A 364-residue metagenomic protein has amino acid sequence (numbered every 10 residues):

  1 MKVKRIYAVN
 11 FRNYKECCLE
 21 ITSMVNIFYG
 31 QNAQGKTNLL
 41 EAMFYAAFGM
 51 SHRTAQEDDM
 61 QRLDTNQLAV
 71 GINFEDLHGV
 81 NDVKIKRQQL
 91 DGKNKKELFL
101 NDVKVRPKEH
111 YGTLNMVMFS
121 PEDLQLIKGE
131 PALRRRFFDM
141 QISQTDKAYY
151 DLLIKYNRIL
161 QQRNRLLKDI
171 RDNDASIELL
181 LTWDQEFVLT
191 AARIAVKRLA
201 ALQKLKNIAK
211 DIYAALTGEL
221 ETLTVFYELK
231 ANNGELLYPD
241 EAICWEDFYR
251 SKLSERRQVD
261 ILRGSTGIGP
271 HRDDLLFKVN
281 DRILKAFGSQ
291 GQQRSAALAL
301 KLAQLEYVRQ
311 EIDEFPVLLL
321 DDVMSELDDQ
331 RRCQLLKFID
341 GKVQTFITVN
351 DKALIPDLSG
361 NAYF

Functional and structural regions predicted by a protein language model:
M1-Q31, R171-V317, E326, Q330 (+3 more regions): Conserved NTPase motor "head" modules and their coupling/switch loops across ABC/AAA+ ATPases, GTPases, and GHKL ATPases
F11, C18-F99, Y156, I170-D174 (+2 more regions): Conserved P-loop NTP-binding catalytic core
F48-L133, I142-T145, Y149, K210-D211 (+2 more regions): Nucleotide-state sensing region of NTPase/ATPase domains
I72, Q344-D351: Structural recognition of the conserved hydrophobic beta-strand(s) that form the central parallel beta-sheet of P-loop
M118, V317-L319, F346: Structural motif
Q125-L126, L133-L181, Q185: Long, charged N-terminal accessory/stalk domains
D321-V323: Walker B catalytic acidic pair
G360-F364: H-loop (His-switch) and adjacent beta-strand-loop-beta switch element of ABC-type ATPase nucleotide-binding domains
